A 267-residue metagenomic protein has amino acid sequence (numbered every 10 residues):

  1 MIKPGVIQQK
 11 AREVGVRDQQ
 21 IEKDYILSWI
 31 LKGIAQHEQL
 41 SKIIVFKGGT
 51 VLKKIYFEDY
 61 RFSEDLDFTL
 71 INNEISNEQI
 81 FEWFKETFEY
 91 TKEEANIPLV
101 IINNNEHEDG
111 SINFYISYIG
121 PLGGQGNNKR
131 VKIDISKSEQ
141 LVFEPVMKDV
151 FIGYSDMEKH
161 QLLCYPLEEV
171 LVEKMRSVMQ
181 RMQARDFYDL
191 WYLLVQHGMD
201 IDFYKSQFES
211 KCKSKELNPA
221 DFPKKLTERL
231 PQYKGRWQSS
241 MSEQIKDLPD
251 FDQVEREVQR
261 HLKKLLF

Functional and structural regions predicted by a protein language model:
M1-I44, K54-Y60, E64-L66, I71-F267: Structured mid-to-C-terminal alpha-helical surface segments
F46-T50: Glycine-rich beta-strand-to-loop/alpha-helix junction loops that act as flexible
